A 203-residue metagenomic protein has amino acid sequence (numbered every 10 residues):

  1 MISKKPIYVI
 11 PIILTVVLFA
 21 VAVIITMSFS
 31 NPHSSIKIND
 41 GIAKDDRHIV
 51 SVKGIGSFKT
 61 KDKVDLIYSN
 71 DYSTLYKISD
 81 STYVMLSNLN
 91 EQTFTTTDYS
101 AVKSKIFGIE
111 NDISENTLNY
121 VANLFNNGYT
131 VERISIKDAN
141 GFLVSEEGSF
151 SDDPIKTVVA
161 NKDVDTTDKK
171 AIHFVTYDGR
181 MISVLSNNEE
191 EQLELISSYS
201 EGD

Functional and structural regions predicted by a protein language model:
M1-L18: N-terminal Sec-pathway targeting helices
I2, S28-S30, V52-I55, I106-F107: Short, aromatic- and cysteine-enriched interfacial helices/patches that mediate contacts at lipid membranes
V17-M27: Hydrophobic alpha-helical membrane-insertion segments, chiefly the h-region of N-terminal signal peptides
P32-Y83: N-terminal "mature-domain start" segment
F58, N119, L193-S197: Solvent-exposed, polar/charged alpha-helical surfaces in well-ordered, non-transmembrane soluble domains, broadly
V64, Y177-D203: Surface-exposed amphipathic alpha-helical segments
Y72-M181: Conserved polar/disulfide-associated segments of primarily extracytoplasmic proteins
